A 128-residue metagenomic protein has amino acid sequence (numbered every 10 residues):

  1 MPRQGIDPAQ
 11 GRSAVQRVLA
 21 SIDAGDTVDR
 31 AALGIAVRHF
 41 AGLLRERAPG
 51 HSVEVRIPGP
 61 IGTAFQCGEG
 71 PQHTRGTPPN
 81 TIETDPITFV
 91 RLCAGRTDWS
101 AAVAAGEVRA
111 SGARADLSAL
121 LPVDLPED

Functional and structural regions predicted by a protein language model:
M1-D128: Feature captures hydrophobic
